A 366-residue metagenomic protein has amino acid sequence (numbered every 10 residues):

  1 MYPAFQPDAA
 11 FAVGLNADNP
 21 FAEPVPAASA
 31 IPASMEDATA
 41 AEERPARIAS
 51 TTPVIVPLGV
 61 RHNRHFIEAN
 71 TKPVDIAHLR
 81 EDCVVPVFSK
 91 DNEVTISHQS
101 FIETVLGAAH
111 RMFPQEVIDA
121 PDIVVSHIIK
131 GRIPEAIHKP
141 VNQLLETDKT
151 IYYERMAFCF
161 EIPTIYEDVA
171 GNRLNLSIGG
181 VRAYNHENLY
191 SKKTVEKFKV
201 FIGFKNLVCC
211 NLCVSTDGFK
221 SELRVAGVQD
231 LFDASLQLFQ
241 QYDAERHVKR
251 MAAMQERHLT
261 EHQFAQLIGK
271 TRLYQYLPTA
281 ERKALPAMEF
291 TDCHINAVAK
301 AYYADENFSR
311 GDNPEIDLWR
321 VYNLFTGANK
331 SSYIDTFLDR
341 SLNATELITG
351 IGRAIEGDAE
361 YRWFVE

Functional and structural regions predicted by a protein language model:
M1-R64, H138-E366: Intrinsically disordered, low-complexity regions enriched in serine/threonine
E68-N92: A short, surface-exposed helix-loop junction/capping segment
K90-A120: Amphipathic alpha-helical segments
H110-T150, E154-A157: A short acidic/basic microdomain associated with nuclease active sites
